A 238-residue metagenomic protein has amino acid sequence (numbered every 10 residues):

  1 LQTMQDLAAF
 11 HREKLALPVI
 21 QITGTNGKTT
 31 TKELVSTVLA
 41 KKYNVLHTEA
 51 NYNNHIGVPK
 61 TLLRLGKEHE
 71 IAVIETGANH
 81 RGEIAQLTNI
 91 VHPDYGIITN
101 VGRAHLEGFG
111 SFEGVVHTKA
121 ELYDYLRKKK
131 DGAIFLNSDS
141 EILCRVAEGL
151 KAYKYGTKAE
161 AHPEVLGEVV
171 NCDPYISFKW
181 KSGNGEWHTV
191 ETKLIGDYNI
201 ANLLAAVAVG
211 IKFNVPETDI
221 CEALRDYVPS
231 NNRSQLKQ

Functional and structural regions predicted by a protein language model:
Q2-S138, I142-K151, G210-F213: Phosphate-binding loop of NTP-binding sites
I97-Q238: Acidic, Mg2+-coordinating active-site environments of NTP-dependent enzymes
